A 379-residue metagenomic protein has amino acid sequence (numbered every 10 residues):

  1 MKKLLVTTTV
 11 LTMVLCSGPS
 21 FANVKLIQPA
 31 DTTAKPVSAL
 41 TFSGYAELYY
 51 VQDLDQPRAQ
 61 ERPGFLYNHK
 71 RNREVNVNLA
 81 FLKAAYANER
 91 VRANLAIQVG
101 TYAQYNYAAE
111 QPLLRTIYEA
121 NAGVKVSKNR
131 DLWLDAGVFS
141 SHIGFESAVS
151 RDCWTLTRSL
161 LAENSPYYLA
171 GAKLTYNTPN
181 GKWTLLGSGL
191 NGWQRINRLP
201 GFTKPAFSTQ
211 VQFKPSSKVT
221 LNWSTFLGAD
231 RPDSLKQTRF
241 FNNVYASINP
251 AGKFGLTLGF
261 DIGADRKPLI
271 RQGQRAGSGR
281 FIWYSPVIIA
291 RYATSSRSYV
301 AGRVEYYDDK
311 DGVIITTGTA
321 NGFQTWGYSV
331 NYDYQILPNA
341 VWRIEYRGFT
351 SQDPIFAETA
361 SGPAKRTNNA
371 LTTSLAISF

Functional and structural regions predicted by a protein language model:
M1-T33: Cleavable N-terminal export/targeting peptides
L15-G18, T41, W283: Intrinsically disordered, low-complexity segments
A22-L134, L174-P179, L185, S247 (+6 more regions): Beta-barrel outer-membrane channel/assembly domains of diderm bacteria
Q52-E74, Y102-E119, S127-F213, N222-A229 (+1 more regions): Surface-exposed coil loops of outer-membrane beta-barrel proteins
L66-H69, A103-A108, L113, S147 (+2 more regions): Outer-membrane beta-barrel pore domains
V77-L79, I117, L169-G171, A206 (+3 more regions): Short beta-strand-initiation
